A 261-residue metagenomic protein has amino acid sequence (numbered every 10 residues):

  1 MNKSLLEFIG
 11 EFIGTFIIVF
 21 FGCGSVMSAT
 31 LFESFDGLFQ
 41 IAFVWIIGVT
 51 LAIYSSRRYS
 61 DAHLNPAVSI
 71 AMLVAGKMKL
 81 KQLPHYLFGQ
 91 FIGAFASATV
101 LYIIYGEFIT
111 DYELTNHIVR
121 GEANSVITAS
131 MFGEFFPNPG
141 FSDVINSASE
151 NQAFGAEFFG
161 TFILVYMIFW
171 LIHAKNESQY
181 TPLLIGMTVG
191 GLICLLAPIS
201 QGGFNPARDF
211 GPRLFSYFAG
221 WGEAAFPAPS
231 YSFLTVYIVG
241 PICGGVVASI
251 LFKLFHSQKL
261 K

Functional and structural regions predicted by a protein language model:
M1-K261: Membrane-interface helix-loop junctions and terminal tails of multi-pass membrane proteins
